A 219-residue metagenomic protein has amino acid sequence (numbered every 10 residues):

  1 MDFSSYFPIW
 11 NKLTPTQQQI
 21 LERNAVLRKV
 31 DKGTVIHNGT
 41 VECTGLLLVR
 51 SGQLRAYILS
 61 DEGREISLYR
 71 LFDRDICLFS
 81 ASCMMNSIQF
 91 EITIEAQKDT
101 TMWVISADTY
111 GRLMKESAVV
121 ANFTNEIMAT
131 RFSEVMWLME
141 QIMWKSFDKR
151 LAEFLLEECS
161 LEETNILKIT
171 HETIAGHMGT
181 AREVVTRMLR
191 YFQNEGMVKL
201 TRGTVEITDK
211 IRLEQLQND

Functional and structural regions predicted by a protein language model:
M1-D31, L71, I76, A81-M85: Cyclic nucleotide-binding regulatory module and flanking cytosolic helices
G33, T44-Y57, F72-R74: Glycine- and acidic-residue-biased ligand/ion/polar-headgroup-sensing regions
I36-V41: Short phosphate-coordinating micro-motif centered on Lys-Gly-acidic
D61-L68: Short alpha-helix-to-loop micro-motif enriched in aromatics/charged/Gly
Y69-N125: Cyclic-nucleotide recognition modules
Q97-D99, K115-T180: Polybasic "coupling" helices that flank or enter modular domains
F147, L156-D219: Phosphate-/nucleic-acid-contacting segments
